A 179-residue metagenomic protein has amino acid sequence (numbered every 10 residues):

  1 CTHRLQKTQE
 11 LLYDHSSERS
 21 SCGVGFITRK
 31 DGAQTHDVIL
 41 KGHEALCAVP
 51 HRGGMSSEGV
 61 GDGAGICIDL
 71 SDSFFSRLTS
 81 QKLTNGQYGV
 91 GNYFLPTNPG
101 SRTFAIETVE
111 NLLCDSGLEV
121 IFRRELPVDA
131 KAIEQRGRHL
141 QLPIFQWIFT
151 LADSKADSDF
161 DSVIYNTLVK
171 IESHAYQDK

Functional and structural regions predicted by a protein language model:
C1-K179: N-terminal segments that mediate ammonia production and transfer in glutamine-dependent amidotransferase systems
